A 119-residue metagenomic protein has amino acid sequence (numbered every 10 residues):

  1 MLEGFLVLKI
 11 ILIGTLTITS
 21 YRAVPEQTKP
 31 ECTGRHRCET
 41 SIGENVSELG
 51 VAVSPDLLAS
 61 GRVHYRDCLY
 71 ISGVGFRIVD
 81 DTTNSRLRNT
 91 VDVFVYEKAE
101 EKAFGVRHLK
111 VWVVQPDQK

Functional and structural regions predicted by a protein language model:
L2-F5, K9-K119: Solvent-exposed, well-ordered loop and adjacent helix/strand elements within mature globular domains that form
